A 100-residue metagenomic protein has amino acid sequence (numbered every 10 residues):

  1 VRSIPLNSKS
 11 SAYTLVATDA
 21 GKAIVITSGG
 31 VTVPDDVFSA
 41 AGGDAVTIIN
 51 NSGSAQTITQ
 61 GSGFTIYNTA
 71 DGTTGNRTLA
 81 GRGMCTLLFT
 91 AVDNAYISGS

Functional and structural regions predicted by a protein language model:
V1-S62, V92-S100: Exposed extracellular interaction/assembly regions and N-terminal maturation sites
N7-K9, D71, G81: Residues that act as N-cap/strand-start positions at coil-to-secondary-structure junctions
G63-L79: Terminal beta-strand-rich extracellular "head" domains that mediate receptor/glycan or other ligand binding
R77-S100: Low-complexity acidic/polar repeat-biased segments
